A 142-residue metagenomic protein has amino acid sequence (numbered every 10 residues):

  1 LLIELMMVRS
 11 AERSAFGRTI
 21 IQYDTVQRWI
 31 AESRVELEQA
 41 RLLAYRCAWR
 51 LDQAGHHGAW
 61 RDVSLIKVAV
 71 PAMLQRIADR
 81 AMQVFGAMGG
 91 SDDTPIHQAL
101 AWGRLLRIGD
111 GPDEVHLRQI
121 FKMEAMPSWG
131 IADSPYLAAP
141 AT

Functional and structural regions predicted by a protein language model:
L1-T142: Alpha-helical interface subdomain recognition
